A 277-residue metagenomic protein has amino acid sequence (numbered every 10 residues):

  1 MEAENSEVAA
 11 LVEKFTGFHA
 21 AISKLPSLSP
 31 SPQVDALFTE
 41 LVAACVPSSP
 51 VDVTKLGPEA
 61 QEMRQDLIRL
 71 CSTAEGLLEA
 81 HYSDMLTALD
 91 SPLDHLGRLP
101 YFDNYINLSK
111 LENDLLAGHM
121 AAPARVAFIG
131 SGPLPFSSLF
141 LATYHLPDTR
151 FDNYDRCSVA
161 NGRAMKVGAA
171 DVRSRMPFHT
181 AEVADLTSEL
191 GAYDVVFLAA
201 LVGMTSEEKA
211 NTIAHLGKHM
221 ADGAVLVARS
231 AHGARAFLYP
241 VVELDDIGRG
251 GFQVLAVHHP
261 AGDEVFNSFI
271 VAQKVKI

Functional and structural regions predicted by a protein language model:
T39-A121: Conserved Class I S-adenosyl-L-methionine-dependent methyltransferase catalytic core
P133-D148: Conserved SAM-binding loop of SAM-dependent methyltransferases across substrates and taxa, primarily the Class I
R150-D155: Conserved SAM-binding motif I beta-strand of class I
R163-A192: S-adenosyl-L-methionine
V183-A184, A192-K209: A short SAM/SAH-binding and catalytic strip from SAM-dependent methyltransferases
A210-V225: A short glycine-rich, Lys/Arg-flanked "PGG" loop and its adjoining helix->strand segment in the class I
G223-G233: Conserved beta-strand signature within the Rossmann-like core of class I S-adenosyl-L-methionine
A256-I277: Core SAM-dependent methyltransferase catalytic element
